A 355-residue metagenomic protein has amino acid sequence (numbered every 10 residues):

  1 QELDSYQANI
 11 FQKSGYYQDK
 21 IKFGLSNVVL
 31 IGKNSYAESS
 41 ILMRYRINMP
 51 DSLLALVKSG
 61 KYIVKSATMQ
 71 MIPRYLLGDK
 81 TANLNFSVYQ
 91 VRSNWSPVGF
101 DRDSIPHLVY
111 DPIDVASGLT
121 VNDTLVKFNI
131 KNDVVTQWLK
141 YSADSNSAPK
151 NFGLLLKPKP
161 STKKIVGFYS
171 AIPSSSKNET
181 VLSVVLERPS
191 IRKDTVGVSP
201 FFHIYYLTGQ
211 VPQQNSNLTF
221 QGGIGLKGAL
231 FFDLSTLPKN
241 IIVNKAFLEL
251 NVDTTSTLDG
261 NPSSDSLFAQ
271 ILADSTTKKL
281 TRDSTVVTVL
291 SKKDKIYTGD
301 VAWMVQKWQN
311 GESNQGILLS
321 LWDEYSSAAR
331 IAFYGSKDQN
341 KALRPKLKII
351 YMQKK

Functional and structural regions predicted by a protein language model:
Q1-K355: Secreted, disulfide-rich extracellular signaling modules
